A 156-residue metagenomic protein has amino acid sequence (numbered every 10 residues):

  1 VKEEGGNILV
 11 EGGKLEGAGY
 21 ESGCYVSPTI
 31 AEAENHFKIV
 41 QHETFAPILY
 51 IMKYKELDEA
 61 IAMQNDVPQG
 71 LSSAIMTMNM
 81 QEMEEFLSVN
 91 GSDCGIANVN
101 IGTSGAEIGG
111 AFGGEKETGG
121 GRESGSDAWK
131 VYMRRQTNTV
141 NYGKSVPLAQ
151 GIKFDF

Functional and structural regions predicted by a protein language model:
K2-N7: Basic phosphate/pyrophosphate-binding loop/patch that engages nucleotide-derived ligands
L9-G12, I75-M76: Short beta-strand segments
G12-G19, G102: Short, solvent-exposed loop/turn elements at beta->coil junctions and helix N-caps that rim active or binding pockets
E21-F156: Conserved C-terminal structural/oligomerization subdomain of aldehyde/semialdehyde dehydrogenase
